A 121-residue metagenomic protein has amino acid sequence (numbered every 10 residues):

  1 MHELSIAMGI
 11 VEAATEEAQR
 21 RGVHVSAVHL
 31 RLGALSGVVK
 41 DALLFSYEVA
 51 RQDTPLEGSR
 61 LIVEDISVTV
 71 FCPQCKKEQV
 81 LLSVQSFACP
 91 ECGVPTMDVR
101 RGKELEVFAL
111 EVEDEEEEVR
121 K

Functional and structural regions predicted by a protein language model:
M1-S59: Long, charged N-terminal interaction/targeting segments
H29, L105-K121: Long, charge-rich boundary regions
R31-L35, E64-V68, F108-L110: Short loop/turn motifs enriched for small/polar and acidic residues
I62-V70, L81-L82: Immediate flanking context of iron-sulfur cluster ligation sites
V70, F87, L105: Cys/His-enriched microdomains
C72-C75, C89-C92: Short cysteine-rich clusters marking metal-coordination/redox-active sites
E78-Q79, T96: Cys/His-rich microdomains that often coordinate metals
L82-Q85, V99-K103: Short Cys/His-rich "knuckle" micro-motifs
